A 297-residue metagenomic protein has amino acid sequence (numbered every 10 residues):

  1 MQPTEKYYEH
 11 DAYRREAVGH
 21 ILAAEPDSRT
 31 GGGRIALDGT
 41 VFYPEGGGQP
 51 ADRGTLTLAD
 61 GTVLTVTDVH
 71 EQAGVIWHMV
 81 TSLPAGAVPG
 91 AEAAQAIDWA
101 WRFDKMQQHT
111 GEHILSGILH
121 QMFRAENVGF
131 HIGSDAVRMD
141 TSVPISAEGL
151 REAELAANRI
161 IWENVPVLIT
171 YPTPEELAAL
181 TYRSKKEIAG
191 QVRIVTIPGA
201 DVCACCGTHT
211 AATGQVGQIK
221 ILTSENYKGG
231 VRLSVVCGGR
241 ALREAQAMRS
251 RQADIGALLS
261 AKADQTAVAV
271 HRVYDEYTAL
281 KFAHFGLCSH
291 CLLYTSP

Functional and structural regions predicted by a protein language model:
Q2-A87: Conserved nucleotide-binding/hydrolysis modules and their immediate coupling elements across P-loop/ASCE NTPase motors
L22-V41, P89-R102, E187-V202: Short, hydrophobic/aliphatic alpha-helical segments
T40-T57, A87-M139: Active/ligand-binding-proximal structured segments within catalytic/core domains that scaffold catalytic residues
V80-S82, T141-I145, V235-C237: Short beta-strand-to-loop capping motifs
W101, H120-Y227: Functional cores that coordinate and move charged inorganic groups
V216-A257: Mobile "lid/hinge" segments at catalytic clefts and subdomain interfaces of large enzymes
E244, R251, I255-L258, K262 (+4 more regions): Heptad-repeat coiled-coil/leucine-zipper oligomerization helices
Y294-P297: Conserved small/polar residues in nucleotide/adenosyl-binding loops
